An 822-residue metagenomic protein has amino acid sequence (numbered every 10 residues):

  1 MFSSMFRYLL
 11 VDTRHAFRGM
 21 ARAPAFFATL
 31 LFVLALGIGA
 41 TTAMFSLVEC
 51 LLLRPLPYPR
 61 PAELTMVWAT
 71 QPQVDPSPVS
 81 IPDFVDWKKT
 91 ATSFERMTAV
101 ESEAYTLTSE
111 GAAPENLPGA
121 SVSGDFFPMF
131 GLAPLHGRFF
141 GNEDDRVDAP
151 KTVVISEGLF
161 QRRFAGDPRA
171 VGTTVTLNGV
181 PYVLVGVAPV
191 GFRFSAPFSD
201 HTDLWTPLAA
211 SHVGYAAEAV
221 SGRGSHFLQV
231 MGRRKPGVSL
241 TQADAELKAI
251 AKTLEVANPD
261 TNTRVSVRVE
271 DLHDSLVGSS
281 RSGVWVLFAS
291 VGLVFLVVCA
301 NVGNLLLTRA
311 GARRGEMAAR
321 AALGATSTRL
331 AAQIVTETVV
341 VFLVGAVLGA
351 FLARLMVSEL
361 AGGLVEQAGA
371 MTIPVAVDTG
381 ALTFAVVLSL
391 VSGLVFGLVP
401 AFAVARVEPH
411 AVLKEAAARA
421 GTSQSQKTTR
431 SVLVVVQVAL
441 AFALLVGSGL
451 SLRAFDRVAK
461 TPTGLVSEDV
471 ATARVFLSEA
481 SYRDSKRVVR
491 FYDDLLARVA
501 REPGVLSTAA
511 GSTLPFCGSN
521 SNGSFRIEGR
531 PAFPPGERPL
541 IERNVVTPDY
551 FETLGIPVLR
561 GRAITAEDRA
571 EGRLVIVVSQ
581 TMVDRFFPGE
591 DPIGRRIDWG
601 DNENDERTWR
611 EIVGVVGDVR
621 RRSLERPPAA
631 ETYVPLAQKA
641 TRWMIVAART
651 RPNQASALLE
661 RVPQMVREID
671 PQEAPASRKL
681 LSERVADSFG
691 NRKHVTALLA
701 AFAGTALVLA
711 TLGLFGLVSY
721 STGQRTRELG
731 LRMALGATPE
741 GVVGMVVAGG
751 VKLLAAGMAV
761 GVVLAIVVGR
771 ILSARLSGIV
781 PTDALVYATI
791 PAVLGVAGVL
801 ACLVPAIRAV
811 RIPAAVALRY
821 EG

Functional and structural regions predicted by a protein language model:
M1-F27, L272-V277, L306-A332, T336 (+3 more regions): Alpha-helical transmembrane segments of integral membrane proteins
M1-F27, Y58, T70, V74 (+12 more regions): Membrane-helix entry/capping segments
A23-L51, P55, V297-A300, F342 (+5 more regions): Short, strongly hydrophobic transmembrane alpha-helices
M44-L47, G303, V339-V412, L450-R453 (+1 more regions): Small-residue-rich transmembrane alpha-helices
L56-Y105, G224-M231, V458, T463-S524: Membrane-proximal extracellular/periplasmic loop immediately following the first transmembrane helix
G119-N142, K151-W285, S358-G362, G447 (+2 more regions): Mid-to-C-terminal secondary-structure elements that act as membrane-proximal/extracytoplasmic interface segments
V298-F342, G713-V751, M758, P805-R808 (+1 more regions): Interfacial "coupling" helices/loops that link adjacent transmembrane helices in transporter permeases
